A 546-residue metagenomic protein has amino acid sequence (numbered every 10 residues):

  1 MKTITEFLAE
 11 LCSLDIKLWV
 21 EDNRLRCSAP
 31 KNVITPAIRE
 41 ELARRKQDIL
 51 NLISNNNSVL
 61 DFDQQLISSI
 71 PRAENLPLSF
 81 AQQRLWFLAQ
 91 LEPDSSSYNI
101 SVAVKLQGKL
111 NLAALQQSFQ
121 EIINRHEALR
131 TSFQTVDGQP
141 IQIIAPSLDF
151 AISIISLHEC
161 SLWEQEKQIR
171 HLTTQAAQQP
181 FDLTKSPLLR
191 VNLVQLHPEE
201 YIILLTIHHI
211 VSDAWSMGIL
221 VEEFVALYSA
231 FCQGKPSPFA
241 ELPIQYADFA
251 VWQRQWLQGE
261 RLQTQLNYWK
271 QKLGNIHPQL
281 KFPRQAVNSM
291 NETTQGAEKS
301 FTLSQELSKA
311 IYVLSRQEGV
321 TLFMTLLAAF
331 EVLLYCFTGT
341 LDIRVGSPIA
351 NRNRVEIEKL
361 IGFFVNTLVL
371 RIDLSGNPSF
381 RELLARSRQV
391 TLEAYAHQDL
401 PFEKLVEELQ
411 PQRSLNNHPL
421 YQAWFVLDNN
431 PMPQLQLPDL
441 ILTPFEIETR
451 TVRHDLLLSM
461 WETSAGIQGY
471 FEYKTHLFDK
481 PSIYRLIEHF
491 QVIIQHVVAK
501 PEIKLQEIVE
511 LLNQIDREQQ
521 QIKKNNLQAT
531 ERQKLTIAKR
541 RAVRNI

Functional and structural regions predicted by a protein language model:
M1-L60, I141: Non-catalytic accessory regions
C12-S13, E21, R44-F62, L129-F133 (+6 more regions): A short N-terminal helical cap/helix-turn-helix that marks the beginning of AMP-binding/adenylate-forming
W19, N51-S54, F62-S153, C160-W256 (+4 more regions): Acyl-group handoff/entry surfaces in thioester-processing enzymes
L25-R26, Q139-Q142, Y201, A465-G469: Hydrophobic residues embedded in beta-strands of well-ordered beta-sheets
R72, E92-I100, E127-A128, E199-E200 (+10 more regions): His-Asp-centered acyl/peptidyl-transfer active-site segments
R72-L91, Q165-L172, M217-G218, E222 (+7 more regions): AMP-binding/adenylate-forming domain of the ANL superfamily
Q107-R130, L205-E222, A297-G339, R354 (+4 more regions): Acyl activation and transfer enzymes in specialized metabolism, enriched for ANL adenylate-forming modules
L205, I467-T475: Short, well-ordered beta-strand elements
